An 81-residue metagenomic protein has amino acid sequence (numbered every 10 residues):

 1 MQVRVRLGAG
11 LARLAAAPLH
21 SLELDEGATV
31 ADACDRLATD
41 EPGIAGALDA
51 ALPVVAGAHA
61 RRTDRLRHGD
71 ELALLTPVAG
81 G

Functional and structural regions predicted by a protein language model:
M1-G80: Ubiquitin-like/PB1-type beta-grasp interaction modules and other compact soluble beta-rich domains
